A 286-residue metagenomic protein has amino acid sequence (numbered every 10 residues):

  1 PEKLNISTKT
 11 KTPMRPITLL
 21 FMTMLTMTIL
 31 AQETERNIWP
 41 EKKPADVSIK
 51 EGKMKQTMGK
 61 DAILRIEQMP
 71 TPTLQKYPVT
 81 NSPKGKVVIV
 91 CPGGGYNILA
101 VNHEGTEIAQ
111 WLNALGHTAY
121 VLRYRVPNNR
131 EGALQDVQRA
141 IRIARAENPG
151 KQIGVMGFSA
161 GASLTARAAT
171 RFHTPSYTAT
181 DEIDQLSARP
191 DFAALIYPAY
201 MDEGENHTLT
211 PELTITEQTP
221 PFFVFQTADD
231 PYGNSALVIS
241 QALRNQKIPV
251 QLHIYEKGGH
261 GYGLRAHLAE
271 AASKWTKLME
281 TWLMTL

Functional and structural regions predicted by a protein language model:
P1-E35: Bacterial Sec-dependent N-terminal signal peptides
Q32-N81: N-terminal cap/lid segment of alpha/beta-hydrolase-fold proteins
G85-G93: Short beta-strand element of the alpha/beta-hydrolase
A100-N102, E107, V121-Q152, H267-A272: Catalytic nucleophile-loop/oxyanion-hole region of alpha/beta-hydrolase and closely related hydrolase-like folds
Q135-E217: Primarily recognizes the serine-hydrolase "nucleophile elbow" in alpha/beta-hydrolase and SGNH/GDSL folds
D202, A228-G233: Acidic catalytic loop of the alpha/beta-hydrolase fold
F223-Q226: Short beta-strand/loop motif that positions the catalytic acidic residue of the alpha/beta-hydrolase fold
S240, R244-L286: C-terminal catalytic histidine-bearing segment of alpha/beta-hydrolase fold enzymes
